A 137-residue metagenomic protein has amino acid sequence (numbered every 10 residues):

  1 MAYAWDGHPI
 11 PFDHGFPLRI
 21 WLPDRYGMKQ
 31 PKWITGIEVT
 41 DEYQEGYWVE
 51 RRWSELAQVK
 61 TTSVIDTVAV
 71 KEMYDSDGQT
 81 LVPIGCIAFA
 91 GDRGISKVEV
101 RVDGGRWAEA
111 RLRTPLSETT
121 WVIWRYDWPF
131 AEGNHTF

Functional and structural regions predicted by a protein language model:
M1-F137: Extended, aromatic/histidine-rich regions of cofactor-dependent oxidoreductases associated with respiratory
